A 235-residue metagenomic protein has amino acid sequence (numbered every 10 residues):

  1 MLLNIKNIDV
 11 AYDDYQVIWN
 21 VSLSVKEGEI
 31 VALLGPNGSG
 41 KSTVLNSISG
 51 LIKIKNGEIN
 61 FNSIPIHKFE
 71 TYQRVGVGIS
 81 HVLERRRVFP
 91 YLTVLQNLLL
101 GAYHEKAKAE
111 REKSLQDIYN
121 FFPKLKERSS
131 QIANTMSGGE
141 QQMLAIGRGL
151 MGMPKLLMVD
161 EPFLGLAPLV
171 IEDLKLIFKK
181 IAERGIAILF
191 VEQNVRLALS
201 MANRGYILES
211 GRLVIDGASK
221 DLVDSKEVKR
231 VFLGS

Functional and structural regions predicted by a protein language model:
L3-I5, I18: Conserved structural motif at the start of ABC-family nucleotide-binding domains
D13, K53, V94-K113, F121-K126 (+2 more regions): ABC-type ATPase nucleotide-binding domains, specifically the catalytic core motifs of the NBD
L34-P36: The feature captures the beta-strand-to-loop junction immediately N-terminal to the Walker
S49: Helix-to-loop junction immediately C-terminal to a conserved catalytic motif
K53, P65-R86, K108-L115, E127-S130 (+1 more regions): ABC ATPase NBD coupling module
I132-M136, E140: Conserved ABC ATPase signature
G149-L150: ABC ATPase C-loop
L157-E161: Catalytic Walker B motif of ABC-type/P-loop ATPase nucleotide-binding domains
